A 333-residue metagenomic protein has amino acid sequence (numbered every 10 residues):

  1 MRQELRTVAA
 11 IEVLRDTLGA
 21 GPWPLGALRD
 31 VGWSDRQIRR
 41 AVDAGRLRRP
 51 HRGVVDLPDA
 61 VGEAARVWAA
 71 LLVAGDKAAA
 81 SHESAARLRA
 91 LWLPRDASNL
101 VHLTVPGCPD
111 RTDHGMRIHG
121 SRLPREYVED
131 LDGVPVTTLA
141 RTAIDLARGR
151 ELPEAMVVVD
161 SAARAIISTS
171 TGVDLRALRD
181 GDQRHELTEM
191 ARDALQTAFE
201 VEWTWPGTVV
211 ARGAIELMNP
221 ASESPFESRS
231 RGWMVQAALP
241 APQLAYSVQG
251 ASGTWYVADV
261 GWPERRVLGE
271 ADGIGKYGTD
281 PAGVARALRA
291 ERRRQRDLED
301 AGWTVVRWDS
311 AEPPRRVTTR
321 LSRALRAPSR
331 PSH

Functional and structural regions predicted by a protein language model:
M1-G207, E223-F226, R326-H333: Short gly/ser-rich loop at a beta-strand->alpha-helix junction or flexible surface loop bordering the NTP-binding
R2-L5, G19, G32, R150 (+2 more regions): Surface segments flanking catalytic/ligand-binding clefts of nucleic-acid enzymes
